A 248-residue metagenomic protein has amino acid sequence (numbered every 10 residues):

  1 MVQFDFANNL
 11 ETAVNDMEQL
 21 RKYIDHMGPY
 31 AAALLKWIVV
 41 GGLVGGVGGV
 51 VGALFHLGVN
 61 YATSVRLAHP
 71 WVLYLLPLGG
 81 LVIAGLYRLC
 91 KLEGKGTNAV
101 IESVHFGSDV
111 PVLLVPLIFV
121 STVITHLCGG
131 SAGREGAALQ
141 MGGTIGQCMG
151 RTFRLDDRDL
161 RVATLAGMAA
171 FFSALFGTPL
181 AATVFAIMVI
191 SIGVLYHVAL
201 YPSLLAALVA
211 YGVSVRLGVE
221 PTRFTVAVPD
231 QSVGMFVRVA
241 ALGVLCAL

Functional and structural regions predicted by a protein language model:
M1-L248: Alpha-helical transmembrane segments and immediately membrane-proximal extracytoplasmic
